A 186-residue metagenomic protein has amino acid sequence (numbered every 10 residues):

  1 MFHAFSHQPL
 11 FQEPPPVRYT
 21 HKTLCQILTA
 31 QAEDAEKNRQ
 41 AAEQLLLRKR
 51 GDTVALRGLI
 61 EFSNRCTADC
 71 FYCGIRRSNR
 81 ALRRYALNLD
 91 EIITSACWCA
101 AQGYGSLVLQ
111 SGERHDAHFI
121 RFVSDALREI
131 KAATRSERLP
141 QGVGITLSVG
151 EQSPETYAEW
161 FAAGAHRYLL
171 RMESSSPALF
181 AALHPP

Functional and structural regions predicted by a protein language model:
M1-D69: Flexible, acidic/Gly-rich N-terminal and inter-domain linker regions that tether and position cofactor-handling modules
A4-H7, H21, G74, L87 (+1 more regions): Intrinsically disordered, low-complexity regions enriched in small/polar residues
Q31-A32, A42, L46-R50, G74 (+3 more regions): Structural signal for hydrophobic packing residues in well-ordered secondary-structure cores of soluble enzyme domains
R48-Q102: Active-site cofactor/substrate anionic-group-binding motifs, chiefly glycine- and Lys/Arg-rich phosphate-binding loops
R77-I93, C99-P186: Core AdoMet radical
